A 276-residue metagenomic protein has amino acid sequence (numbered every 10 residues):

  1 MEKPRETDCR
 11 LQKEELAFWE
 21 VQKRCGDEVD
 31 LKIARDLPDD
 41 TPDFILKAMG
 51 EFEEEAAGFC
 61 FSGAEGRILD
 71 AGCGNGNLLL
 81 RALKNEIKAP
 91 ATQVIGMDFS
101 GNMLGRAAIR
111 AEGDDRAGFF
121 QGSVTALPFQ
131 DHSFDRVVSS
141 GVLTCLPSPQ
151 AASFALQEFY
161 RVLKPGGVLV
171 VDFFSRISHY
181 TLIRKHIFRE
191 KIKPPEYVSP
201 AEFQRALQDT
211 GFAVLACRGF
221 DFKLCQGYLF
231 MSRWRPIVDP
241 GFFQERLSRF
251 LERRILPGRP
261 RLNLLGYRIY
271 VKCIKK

Functional and structural regions predicted by a protein language model:
E2-S62, N77, R81: Conserved class I S-adenosyl-L-methionine
N75-A126: Class I SAM-dependent methyltransferase SAM/SAH-binding core
T125-V137: A short acidic, Gly/Pro-enriched loop at the edge of an enzyme's catalytic core that lines a small-molecule cofactor
S153-P165: A short glycine-rich, Lys/Arg-flanked "PGG" loop and its adjoining helix->strand segment in the class I
G166-F173: Conserved beta-strand signature within the Rossmann-like core of class I S-adenosyl-L-methionine
F174-P194: Short, glycine-/aromatic-enriched active-site segment of Class I SAM-dependent methyltransferases
P195-G211: Short alpha-helix
D221-K276: A C-terminal cap/extension of S-adenosyl-L-methionine-dependent methyltransferases that defines the acceptor-substrate
